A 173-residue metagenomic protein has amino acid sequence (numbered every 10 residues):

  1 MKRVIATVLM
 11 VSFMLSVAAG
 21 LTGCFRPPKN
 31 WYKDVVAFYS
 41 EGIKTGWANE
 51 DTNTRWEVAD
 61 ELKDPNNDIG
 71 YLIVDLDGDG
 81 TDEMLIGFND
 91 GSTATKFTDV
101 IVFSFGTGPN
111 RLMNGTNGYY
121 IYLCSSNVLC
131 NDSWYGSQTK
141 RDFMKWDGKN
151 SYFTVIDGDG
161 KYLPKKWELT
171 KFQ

Functional and structural regions predicted by a protein language model:
R3-F25: Sec-dependent N-terminal signal peptides of Gram-positive bacterial secreted proteins and lipoproteins
F25-W47, A59-K63, Y122-Q173: Acidic, small-residue rich beta-repeat scaffolds with periodic aromatic anchors
V58-L62, D68, L72-D77, F103: Short N-terminal edge-element motif at the start of the domain
N67-L76, G118-N131: Beta-propeller blade termini
I73-D79, G106-G108, L123, D147-K149: A short, structured loop/turn motif at beta-sheet edges
G78-F88, N127-L129: Acidic/hydrophobic-patterned starts of short beta strands in beta-sheet-rich repeat architectures
N89-T93, Y135-S137: Short glycine/acidic-enriched loop and turn motifs that connect beta-strands
T95-N114, R141-G148: Beta-propeller blade repeat segments, especially FG-GAP/WD-type strand-to-loop junctions in 6- to 7-bladed propeller
